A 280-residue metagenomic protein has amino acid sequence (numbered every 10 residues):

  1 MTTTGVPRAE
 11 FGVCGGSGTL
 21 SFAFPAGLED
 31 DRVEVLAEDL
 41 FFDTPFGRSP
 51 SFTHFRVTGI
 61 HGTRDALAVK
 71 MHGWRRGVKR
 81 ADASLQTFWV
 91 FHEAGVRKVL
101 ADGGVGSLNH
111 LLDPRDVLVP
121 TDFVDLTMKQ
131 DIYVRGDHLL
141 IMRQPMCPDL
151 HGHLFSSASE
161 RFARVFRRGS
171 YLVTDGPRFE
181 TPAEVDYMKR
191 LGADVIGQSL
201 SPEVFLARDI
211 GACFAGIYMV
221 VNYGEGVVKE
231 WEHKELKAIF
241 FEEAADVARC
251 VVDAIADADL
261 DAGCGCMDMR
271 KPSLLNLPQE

Functional and structural regions predicted by a protein language model:
M1-M142: Metabolite-binding pocket within alpha/beta catalytic cores that recognizes anionic/polar moieties
H92-G95, K189, R208: Non-catalytic positions within long, well-ordered alpha-helices that form the structural scaffold/packing of enzyme
R97, D194, C213: Short acidic/polar active-site loop segments enriched in Thr and Asp
D149, H153-R164, R249-D257: Generic non-transmembrane alpha-helical segments
A158-D194, G265-E280: Active-site/ligand-binding-proximal alpha/beta "capping" segment
Q198-E235: Zn-dependent metallopeptidase/amidohydrolase metal-coordination segment
E225-P278: His/Asp/Glu-rich mid-to-C-terminal helical/loop segments that flank catalytic regions of hydrolases
